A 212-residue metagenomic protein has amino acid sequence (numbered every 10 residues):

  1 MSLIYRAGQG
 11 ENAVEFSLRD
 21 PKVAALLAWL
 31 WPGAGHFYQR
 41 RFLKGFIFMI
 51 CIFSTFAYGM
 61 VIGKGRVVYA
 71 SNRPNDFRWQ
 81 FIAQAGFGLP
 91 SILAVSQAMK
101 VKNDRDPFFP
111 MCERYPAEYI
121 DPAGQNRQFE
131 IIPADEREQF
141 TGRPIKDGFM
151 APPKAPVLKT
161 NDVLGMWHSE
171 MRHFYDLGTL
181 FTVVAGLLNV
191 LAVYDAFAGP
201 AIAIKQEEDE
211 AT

Functional and structural regions predicted by a protein language model:
S2-A25, F48-T212: Transmembrane helix recognition focused on a "late"/terminal membrane span
L26-M49: Conserved catalytic-core segments centered on acid/base and nucleophilic motifs
